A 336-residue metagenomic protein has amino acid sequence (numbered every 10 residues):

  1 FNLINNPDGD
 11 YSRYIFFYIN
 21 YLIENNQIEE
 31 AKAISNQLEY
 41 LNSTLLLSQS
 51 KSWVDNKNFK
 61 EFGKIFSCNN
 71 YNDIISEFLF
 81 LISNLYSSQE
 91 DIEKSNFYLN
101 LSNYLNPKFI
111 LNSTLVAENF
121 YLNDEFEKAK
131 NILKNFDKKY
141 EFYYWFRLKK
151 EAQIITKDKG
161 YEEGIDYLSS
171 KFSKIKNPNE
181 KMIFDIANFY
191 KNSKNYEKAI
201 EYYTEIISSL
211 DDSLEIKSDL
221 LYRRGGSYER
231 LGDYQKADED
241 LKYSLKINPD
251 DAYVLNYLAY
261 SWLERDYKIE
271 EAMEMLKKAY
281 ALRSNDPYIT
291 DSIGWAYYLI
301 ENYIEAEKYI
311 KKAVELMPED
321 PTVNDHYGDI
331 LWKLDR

Functional and structural regions predicted by a protein language model:
I4-N6, G63-F78, D211-S218: TPR-adjacent "capping" and linker segments in tetratricopeptide-repeat scaffold/adaptor proteins
N6-P7, L41, L105, F136-Y140 (+5 more regions): Structural marker of alpha-solenoid helical repeat scaffolds
Y11, T44-L45, I75, F109 (+7 more regions): Residue-level recognition of tetratricopeptide repeat
Y14, L47-S48, F78, N112 (+7 more regions): TPR alpha-solenoid repeat register
N20, N84, E118, Q153 (+5 more regions): Residue-level recognition of tetratricopeptide repeat
E24, S88, L122-N123, K157 (+6 more regions): Register position in tetratricopeptide repeats
